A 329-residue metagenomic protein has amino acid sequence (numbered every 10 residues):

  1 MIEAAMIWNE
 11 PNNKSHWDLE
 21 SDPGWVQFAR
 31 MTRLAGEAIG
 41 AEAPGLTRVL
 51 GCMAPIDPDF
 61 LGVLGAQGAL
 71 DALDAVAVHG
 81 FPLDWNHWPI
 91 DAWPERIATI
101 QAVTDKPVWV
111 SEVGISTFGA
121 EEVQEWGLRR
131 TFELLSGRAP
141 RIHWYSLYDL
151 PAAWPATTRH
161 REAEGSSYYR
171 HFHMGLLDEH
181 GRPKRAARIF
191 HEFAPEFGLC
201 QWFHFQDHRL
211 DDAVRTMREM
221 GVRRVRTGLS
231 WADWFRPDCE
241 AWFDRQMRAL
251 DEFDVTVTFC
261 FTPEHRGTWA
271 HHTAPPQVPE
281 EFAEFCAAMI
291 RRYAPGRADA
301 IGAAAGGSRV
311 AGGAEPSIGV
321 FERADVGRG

Functional and structural regions predicted by a protein language model:
M1, D57-Q67, E125-F132, H204-E219 (+1 more regions): Short, acidic/polar
M1-I56, V214-G329: Substrate-binding cleft and catalytic face of glycoside hydrolase catalytic domains, especially the flexible beta-alpha
V26, D59-V123, F132-S136, P140-H143 (+5 more regions): Glycoside hydrolase catalytic-domain groove-lining segments
L34-E42, V63-Q67, A72, T99-V103 (+10 more regions): Alpha-helical structural signal in soluble globular domains
A43, A72, A77, S167-R170: Short, basic/glycine-rich phosphate-binding loops at helix/coil junctions that contact nucleotide phosphates
A54, H79-P82, G114, F203-F205 (+1 more regions): Residue-level signal for short, function-critical loop segments
L83, Q206, A232-W234: Short acidic, S/G/P-rich loop/turn micro-motifs used as interaction or catalytic elements
A120-V123, L134-A139, H143-D212, T216 (+7 more regions): Aromatic-rich peripheral "rim/lid" segments of glycoside hydrolase catalytic domains that contact and position glycan
